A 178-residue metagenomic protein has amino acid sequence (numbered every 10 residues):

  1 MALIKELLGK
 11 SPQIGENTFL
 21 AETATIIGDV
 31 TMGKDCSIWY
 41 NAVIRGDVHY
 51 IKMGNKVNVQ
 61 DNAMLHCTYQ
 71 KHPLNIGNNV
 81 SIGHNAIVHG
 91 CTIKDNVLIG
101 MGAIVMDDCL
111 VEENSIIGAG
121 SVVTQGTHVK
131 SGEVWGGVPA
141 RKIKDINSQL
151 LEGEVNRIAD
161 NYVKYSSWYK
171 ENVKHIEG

Functional and structural regions predicted by a protein language model:
M1-Q13, D47, M53-N55, D61-M64 (+3 more regions): Glycine-rich hexapeptide-repeat left-handed beta-helix
A2-I38: N-terminal segments that cap or nucleate solenoid repeat domains
S81: Short proline/glycine- and basic residue-enriched helix-capping loop/turn segments at helix->loop/beta transitions
